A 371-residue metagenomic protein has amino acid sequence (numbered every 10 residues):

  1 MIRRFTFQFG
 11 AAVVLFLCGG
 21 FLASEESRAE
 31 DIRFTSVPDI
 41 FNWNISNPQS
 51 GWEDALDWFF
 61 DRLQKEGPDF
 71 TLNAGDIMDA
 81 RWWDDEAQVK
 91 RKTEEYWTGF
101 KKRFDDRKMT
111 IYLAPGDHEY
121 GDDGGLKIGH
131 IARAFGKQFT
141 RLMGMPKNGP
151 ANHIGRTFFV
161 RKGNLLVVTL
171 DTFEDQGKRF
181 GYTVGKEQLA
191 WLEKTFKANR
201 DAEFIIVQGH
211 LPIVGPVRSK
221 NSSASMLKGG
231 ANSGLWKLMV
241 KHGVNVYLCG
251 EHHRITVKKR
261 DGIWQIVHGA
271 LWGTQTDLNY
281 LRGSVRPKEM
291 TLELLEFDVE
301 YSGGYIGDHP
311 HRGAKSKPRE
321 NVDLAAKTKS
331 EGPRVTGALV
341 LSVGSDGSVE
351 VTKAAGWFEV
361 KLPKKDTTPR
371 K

Functional and structural regions predicted by a protein language model:
M1-V13: Bacterial N-terminal signal peptides that target proteins for export
F16-E26: C-terminal segment of classical bacterial N-terminal signal peptides
S24-K90: N-terminal active-site segment of His-dependent metallophosphoesterases
D39, G75-D76, G116-D117, H210 (+1 more regions): Active-site glycine-centered loops adjacent to acidic/histidine catalytic or metal-binding residues that shape
N42, M78-D79, E119, I213 (+1 more regions): Short active-site segment of divalent metal-dependent hydrolases/proteases that encodes the spacing between
N47, W83-D201, A224-G229, G234-G243 (+1 more regions): Extended active-site neighborhood of metal-dependent phosphoesterases/phosphodiesterases
W58-F70, D105, T110, R161 (+4 more regions): His/acidic metal-ligating clusters that form di-metal
L294-G304: Short, solvent-exposed aromatic-acidic interface loops
